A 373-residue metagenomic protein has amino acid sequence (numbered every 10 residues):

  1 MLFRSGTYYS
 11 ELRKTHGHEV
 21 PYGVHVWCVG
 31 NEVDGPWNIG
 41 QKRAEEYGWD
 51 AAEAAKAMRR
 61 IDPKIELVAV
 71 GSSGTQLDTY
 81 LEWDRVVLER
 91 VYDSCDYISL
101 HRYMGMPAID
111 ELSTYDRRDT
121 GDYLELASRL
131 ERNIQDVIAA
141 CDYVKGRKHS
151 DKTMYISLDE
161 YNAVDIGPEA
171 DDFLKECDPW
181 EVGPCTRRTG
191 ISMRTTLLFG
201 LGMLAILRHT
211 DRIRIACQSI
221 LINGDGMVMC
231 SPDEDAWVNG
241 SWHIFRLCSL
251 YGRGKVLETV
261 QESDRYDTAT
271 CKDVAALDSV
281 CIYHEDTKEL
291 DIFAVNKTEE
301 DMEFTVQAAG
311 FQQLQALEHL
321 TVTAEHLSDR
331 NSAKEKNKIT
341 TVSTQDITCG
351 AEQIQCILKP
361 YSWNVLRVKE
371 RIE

Functional and structural regions predicted by a protein language model:
G6-Y8, G35-W37, E45, S72-E82 (+2 more regions): Acidic-and-aromatic substrate-binding clefts and catalytic sites of carbohydrate-active enzymes
E11-G17, A57-T79, L130-A163, R214-L221: Aromatic-lined carbohydrate-recognition surfaces of secreted/lumenal glycan-active proteins
V20-I39, G71, D84-L130, M154-Y155 (+4 more regions): Aromatic- and acid-rich polysaccharide-binding/catalytic face of secreted or lumenal carbohydrate-active enzymes
W27, I98, V137, E160 (+4 more regions): Conserved, mostly hydrophobic/aromatic
E46-R60, E82-V86, R132-A139, L198-A205 (+1 more regions): Alpha-helical scaffolding segments of alpha/beta enzyme cores, especially the outer helices of TIM-barrel or partial
D151-S279, T287: Aromatic/acidic polysaccharide-binding cleft in carbohydrate-active enzymes
C271-A276, V295-E373: C-terminal beta-sandwich/jelly-roll accessory domains of carbohydrate-active enzymes
